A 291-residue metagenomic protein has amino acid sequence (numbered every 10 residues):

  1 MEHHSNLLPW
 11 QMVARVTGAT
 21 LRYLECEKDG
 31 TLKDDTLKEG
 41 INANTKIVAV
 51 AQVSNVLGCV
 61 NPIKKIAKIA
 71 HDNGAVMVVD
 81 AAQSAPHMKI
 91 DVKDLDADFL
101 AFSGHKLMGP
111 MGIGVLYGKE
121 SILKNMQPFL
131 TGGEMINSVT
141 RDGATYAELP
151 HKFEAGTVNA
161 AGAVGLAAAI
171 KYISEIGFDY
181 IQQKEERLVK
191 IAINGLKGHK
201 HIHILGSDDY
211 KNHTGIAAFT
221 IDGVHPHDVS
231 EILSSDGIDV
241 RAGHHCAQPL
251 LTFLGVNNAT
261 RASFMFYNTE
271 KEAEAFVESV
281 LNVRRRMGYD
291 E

Functional and structural regions predicted by a protein language model:
M1-E291: Pyridoxal 5′-phosphate
